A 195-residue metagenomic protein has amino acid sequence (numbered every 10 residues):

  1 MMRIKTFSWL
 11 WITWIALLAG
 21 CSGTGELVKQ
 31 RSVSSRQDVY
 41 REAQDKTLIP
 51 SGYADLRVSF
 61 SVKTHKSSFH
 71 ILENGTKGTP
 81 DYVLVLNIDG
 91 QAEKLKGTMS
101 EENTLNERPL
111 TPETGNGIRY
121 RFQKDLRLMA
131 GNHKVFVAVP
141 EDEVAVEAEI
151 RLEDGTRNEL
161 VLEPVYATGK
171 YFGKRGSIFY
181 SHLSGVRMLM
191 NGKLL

Functional and structural regions predicted by a protein language model:
M2-L10: Bacterial N-terminal signal peptides that target proteins for export
L17-G20: C-terminal motif of bacterial Sec signal peptides marking the signal peptidase cleavage site
S22-A130, K134-L195: Short loop/turn and low-complexity linker motifs enriched in small/turn-promoting residues
